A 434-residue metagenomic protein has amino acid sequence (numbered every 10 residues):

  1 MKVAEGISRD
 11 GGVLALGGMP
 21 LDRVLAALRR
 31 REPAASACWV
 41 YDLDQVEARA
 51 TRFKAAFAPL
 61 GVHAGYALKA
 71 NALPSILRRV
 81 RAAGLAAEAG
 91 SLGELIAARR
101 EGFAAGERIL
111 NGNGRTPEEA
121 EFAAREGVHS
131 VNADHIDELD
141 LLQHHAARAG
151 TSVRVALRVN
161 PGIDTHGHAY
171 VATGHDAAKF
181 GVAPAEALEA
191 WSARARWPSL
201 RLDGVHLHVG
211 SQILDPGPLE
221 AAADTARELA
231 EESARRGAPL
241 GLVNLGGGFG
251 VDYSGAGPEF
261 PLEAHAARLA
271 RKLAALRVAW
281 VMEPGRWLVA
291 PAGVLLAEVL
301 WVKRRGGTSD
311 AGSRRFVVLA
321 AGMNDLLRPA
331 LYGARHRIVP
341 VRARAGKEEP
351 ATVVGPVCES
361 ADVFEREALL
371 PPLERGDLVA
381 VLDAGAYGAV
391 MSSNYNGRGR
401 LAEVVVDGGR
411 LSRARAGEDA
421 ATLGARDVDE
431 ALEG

Functional and structural regions predicted by a protein language model:
M1-V153, W197, R201, R235 (+1 more regions): A charged N-terminal "starter" segment
K2, H145, P161-R305, L370-L373 (+2 more regions): Active-site loop/helix belt of alpha/beta enzymes
G18, V40-E47, T51, A70 (+16 more regions): Electropositive phosphate-/nucleotide-binding environments in soluble metabolic enzymes
L28, R268, R277-G434: Charged (often Lys/Glu-rich) extended helix/loop segments that serve as interaction or gating elements
P59-L60, A147-T151, R236-G237, A256-E259 (+2 more regions): Short, glycine- and charge-enriched coil/turn segments that flank and shape catalytic ligand pockets
G61-G65, G84-A86, A105-I109, S130 (+7 more regions): Structural preference for beta-strand elements that scaffold enzyme active sites
A67-L73, G90-G93, N113-R115, D134-I136 (+8 more regions): Active-site beta-loop-alpha junctions enriched in small/polar residues
